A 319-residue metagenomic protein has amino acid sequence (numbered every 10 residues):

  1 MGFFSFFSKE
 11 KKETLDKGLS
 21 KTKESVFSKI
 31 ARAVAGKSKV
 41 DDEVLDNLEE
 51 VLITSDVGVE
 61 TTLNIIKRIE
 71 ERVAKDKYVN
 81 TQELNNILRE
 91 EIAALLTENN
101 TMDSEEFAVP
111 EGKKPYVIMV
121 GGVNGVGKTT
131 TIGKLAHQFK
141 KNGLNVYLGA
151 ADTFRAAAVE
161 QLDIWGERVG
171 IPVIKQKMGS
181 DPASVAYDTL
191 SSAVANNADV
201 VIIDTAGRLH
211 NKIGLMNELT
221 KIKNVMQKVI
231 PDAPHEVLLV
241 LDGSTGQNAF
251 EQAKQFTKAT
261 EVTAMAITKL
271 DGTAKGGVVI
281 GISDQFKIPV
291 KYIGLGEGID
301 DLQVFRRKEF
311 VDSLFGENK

Functional and structural regions predicted by a protein language model:
G2, K9-L15, S20: Switch/coupling subdomain of P-loop NTPase systems
F3, S104-E106, L135, E251-Q252 (+1 more regions): Short beta-alpha junctions and helix-cap segments that line functional grooves
S5-S8, N196: Intrinsically disordered, compositionally biased charged tails
F6-F7, S313-K319: P-loop NTPase catalytic nucleotide-binding module
D16, S20-A151, A158-M178, A186-V194 (+1 more regions): Primarily NTPase-proximal linker/entry elements flanking Walker-type ATP/GTP-binding cores
V59-T61, R155, D271, I299: Short hydrophobic/aromatic residue motifs in ordered secondary structure
Q161, D181-N196, N211-G316: Conserved catalytic-core segment of NTP-binding enzymes
A206-R208: Short glycine-rich anion-binding loops that position phosphate/pyrophosphate groups of nucleotides and phosphorylated
